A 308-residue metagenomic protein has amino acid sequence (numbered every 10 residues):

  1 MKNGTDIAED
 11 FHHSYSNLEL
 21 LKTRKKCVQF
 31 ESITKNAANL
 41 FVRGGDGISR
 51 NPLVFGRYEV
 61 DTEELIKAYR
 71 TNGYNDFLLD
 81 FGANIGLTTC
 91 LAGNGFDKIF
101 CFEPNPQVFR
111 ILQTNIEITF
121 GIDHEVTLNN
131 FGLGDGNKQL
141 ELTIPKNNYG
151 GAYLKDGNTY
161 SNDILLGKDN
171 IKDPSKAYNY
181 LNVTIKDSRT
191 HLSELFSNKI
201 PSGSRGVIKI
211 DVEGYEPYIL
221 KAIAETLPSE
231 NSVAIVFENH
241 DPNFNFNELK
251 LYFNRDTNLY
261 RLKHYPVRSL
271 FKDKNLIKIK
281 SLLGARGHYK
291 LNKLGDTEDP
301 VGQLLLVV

Functional and structural regions predicted by a protein language model:
M1-E125, L165-N182, R189, S193-S204 (+1 more regions): S-adenosyl-L-methionine
D61, L87, P106-Q107, Y149 (+2 more regions): Short alpha-helical
G82, K209-E213: Conserved S-adenosyl-L-methionine
T89, F96-D97, G206-V207, E216-N243 (+1 more regions): A short alpha/beta connector and helix-capping loop motif
N130-F131, N182-I185, K209: Conserved residues in the N-terminal Rossmann fold of short-chain dehydrogenase/reductase
L133-D135, S188, V212, N239: Hydrophobic pocket-lining residues within nucleotide cofactor-binding pockets
Q139-N147, D156: Polar, low-complexity loop segments and adjacent catalytic/binding residues used for recognizing and processing sugar
F244-T257, R261-P266: C-terminal substrate-binding/active-site "lid" region of AdoMet-derived donor-dependent transferases
